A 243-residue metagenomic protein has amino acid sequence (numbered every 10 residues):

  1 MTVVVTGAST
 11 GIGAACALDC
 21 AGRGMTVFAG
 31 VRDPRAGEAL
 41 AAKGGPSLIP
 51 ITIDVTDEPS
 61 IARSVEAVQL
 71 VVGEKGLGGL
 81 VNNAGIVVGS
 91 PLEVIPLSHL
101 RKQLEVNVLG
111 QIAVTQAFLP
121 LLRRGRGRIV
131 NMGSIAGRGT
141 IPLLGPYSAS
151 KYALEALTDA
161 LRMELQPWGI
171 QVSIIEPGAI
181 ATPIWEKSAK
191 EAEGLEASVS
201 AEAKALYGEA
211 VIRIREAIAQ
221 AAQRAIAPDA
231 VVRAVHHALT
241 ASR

Functional and structural regions predicted by a protein language model:
S9-T10: Conserved glycine-rich cofactor-binding loop
I53-S64, L97: The beta1-alpha1 cofactor-binding region of Rossmann-like NAD(H)/NADP(H)-dependent oxidoreductases
N83-V88: Conserved NAD(P)H cofactor-binding loop of Rossmann-fold oxidoreductase domains
P91-L92, H99-R101, R126: Substrate-binding pocket helix/loop in short-chain dehydrogenase/reductase
T115, S150-A153: Active-site helix of classical SDR
S134: Residue(s) in the substrate-gating loop at a strand-loop-helix junction that position the organic substrate next
P167-A221: C-terminal beta-strand-loop-alpha-helix "lid" module of Rossmann-like NAD(P)-dependent dehydrogenases
